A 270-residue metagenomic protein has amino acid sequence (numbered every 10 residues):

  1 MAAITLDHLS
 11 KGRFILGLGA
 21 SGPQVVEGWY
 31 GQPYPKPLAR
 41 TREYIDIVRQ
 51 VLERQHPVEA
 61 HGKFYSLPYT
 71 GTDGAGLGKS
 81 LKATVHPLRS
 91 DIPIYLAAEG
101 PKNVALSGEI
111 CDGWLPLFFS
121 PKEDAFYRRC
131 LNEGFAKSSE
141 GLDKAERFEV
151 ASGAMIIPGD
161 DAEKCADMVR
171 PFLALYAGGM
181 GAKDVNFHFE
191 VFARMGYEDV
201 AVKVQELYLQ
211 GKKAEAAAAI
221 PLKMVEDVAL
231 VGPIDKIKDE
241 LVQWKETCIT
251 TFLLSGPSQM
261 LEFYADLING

Functional and structural regions predicted by a protein language model:
M1-G270: Active-site-adjacent structural elements that line small-molecule/cofactor binding pockets in enzymes
